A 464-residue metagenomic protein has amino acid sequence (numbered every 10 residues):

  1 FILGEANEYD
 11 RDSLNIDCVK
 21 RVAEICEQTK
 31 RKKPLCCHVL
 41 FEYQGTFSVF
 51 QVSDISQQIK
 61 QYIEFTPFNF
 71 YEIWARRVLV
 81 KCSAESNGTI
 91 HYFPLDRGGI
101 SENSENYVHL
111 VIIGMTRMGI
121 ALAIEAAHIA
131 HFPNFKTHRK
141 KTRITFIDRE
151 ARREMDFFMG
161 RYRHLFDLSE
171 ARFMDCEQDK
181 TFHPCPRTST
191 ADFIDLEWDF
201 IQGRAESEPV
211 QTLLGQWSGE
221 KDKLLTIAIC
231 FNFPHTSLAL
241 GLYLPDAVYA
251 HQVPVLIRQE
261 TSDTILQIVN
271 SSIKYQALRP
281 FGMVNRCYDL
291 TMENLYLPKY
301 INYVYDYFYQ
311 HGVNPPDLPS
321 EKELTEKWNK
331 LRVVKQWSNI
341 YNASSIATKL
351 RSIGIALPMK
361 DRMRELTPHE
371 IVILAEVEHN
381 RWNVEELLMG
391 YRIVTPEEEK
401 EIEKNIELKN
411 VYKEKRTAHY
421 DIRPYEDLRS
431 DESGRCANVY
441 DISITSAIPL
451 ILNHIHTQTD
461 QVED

Functional and structural regions predicted by a protein language model:
F1-R381, E385, G390, P424-D441 (+3 more regions): Cytosolic regulatory regions of ion transport systems
W328, N339, I393-T395, K400-E403: Aliphatic-rich, non-membrane protein domains
V394, A418, R429: Functional cation/ligand-contacting sites centered on basic and imidazole/sulfhydryl donors
L408-Y412: Globin-like tetrapyrrole-binding proteins
